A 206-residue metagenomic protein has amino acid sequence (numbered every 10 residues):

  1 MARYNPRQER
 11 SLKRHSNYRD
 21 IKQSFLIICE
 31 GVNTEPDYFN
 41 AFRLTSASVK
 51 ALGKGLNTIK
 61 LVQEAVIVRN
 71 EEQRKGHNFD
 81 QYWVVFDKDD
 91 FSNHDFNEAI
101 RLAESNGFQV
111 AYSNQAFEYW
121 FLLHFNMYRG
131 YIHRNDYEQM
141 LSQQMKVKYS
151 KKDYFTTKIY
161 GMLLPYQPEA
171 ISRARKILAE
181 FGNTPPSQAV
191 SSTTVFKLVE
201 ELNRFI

Functional and structural regions predicted by a protein language model:
A2-L26, E35-P36, N40-L52, E71-W83 (+1 more regions): C-terminal accessory helical subdomains adjacent to catalytic cores in phosphodiester- and nucleotide-handling enzymes
E30-V32: Helix N-cap/beta->alpha junction signal
K50, K54-E72: A broadly used, surface-exposed interaction patch
